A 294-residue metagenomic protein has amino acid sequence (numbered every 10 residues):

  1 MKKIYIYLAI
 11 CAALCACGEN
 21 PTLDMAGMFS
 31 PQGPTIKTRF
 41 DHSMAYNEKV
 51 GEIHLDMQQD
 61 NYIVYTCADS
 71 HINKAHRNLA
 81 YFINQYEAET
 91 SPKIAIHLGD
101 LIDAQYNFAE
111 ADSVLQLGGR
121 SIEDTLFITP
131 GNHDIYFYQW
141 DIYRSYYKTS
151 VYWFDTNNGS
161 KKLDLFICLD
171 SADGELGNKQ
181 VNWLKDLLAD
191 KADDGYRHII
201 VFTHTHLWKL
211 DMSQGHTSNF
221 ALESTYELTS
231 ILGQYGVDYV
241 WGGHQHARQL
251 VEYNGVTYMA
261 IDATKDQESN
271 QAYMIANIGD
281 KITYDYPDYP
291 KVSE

Functional and structural regions predicted by a protein language model:
K2-A9: Sec-dependent signal peptide recognition, specifically the positively charged N-region followed immediately by
A13-A16: C-terminal motif of bacterial Sec signal peptides marking the signal peptidase cleavage site
G18-A109: N-terminal active-site segment of His-dependent metallophosphoesterases
P21-S43, R248-E294: Binuclear metal-dependent phosphoesterase catalytic core
E52-Y65, W153-I167, G195-H198, E252-Y258 (+1 more regions): Beta-strand-turn-beta hairpins that frame and shape the catalytic cleft of phosphate-ester-processing enzymes
D69, G99-D100, G131-N132, H204 (+1 more regions): Active-site glycine-centered loops adjacent to acidic/histidine catalytic or metal-binding residues that shape
N78-T156: Core catalytic region of metal-dependent phosphoesterases/phosphodiesterases, especially metallo-beta-lactamase-like
Q85-I94, S121, E175-Y258, I282-D285 (+1 more regions): His/acidic metal-ligating clusters that form di-metal
